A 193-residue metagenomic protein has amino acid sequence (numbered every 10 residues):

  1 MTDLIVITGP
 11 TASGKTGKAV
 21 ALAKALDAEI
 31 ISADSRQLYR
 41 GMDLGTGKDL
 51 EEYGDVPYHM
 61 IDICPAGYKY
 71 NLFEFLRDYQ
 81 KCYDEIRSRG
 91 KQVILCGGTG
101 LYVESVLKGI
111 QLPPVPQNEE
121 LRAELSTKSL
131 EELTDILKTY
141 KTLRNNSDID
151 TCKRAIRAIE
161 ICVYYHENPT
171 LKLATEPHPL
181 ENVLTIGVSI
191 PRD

Functional and structural regions predicted by a protein language model:
M1-D193: Phosphate/pyrophosphate-binding catalytic cores of soluble transferases and nucleic-acid-acting enzymes
